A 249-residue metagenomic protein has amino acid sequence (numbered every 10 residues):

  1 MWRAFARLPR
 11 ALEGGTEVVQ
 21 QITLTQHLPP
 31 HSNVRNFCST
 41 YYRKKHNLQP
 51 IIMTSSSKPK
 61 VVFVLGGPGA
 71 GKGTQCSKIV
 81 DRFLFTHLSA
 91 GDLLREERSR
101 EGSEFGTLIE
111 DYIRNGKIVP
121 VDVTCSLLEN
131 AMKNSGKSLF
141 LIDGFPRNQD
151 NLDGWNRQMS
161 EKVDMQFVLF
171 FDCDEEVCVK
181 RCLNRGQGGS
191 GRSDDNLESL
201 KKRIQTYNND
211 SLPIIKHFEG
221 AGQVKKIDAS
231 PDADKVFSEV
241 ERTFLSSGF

Functional and structural regions predicted by a protein language model:
M1-F249: Glycine-rich phosphate-binding loop of ATP-dependent small-molecule kinases
